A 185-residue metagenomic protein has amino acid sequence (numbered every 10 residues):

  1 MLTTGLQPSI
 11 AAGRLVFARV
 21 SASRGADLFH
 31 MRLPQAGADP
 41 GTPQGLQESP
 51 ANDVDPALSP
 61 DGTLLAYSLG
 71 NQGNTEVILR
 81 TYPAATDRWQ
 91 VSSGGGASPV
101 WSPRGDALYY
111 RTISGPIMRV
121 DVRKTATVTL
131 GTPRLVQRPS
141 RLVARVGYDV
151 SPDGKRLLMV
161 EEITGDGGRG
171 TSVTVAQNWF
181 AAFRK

Functional and structural regions predicted by a protein language model:
M1-L6, M31-V54, L79-A97, V122-V143 (+1 more regions): Multi-bladed beta-propeller domains
M1-V20, E48-S68, W89-Y109, R141-R156: Conserved beta-propeller blade repeats
A12-S23, F29-P34, Q47, A57-P60 (+5 more regions): Beta-strand C-termini and the immediately following turn/loop, strongest in propeller blades
A26-L28, G41, T75-V77, G115-I117 (+2 more regions): Repetitive beta-architecture junctions, highlighting loop-to-beta-strand starts across blade-like repeats
D149-K185: Blade-level signature of beta-propeller repeat domains, shared across WD40, Kelch, NHL, RCC1 and BNR/Asp-box propellers
